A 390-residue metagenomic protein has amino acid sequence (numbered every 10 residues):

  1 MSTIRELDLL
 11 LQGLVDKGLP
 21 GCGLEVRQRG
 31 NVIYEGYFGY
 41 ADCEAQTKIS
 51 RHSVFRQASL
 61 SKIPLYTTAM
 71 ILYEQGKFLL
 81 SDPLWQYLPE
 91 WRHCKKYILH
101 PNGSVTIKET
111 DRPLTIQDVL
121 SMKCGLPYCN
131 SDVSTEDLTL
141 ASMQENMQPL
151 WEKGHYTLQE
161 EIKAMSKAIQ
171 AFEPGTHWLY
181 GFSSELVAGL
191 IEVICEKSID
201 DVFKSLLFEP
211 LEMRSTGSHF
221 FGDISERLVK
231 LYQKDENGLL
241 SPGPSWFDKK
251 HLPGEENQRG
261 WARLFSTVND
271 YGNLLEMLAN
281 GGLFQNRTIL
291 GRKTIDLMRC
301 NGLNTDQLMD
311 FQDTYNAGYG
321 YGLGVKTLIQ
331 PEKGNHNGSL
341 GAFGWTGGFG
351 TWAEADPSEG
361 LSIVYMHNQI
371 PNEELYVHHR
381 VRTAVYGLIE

Functional and structural regions predicted by a protein language model:
S2-Q57, K77-L79, H93-P101, V105 (+4 more regions): Short, conserved catalytic-motif segment at the N-terminal edge
R5-L11, G30, R56-L84, S184-E192 (+2 more regions): Active-site SXXK
G30, H367-N372: A short, acidic, flexible beta-alpha connecting loop/helix-capping segment that sits on the rim of active
G39-A41, W246-F247, Q369: A generic structural motif
W85-H93: Acidic helix-start/capping segments at beta-turn-to-alpha-helix junctions
C94-N337: Short, surface-exposed loop or secondary-structure junction motifs that flank catalytic or metal-binding residues
A353-E354, G360-Q369: Short, well-ordered beta-strand elements
